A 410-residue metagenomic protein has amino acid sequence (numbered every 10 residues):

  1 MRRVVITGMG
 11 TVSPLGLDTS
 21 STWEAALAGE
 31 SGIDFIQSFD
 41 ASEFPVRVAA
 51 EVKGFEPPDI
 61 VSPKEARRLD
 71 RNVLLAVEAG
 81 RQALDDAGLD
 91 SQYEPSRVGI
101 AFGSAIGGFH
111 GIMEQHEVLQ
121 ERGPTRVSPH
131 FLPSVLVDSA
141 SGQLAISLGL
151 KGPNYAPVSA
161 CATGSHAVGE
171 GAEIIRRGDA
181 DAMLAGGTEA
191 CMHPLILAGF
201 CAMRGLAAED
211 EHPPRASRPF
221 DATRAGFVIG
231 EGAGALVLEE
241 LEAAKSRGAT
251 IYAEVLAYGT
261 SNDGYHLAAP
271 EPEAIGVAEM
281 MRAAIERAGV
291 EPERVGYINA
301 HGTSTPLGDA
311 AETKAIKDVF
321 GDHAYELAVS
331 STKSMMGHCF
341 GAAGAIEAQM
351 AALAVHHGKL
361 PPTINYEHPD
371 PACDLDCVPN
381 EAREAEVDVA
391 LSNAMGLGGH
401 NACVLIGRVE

Functional and structural regions predicted by a protein language model:
M1-E65, E242-E254, Q349-T363, G407-E410: ACP-dependent fatty acid/polyketide chain-elongation machinery
M1-I6, Q92-P95, A288-R294, A324-Y325 (+1 more regions): Flexible, low-complexity linker/loop segments at domain and module junctions
R3-T7, E30-F35, E211-A288, R294-Y297 (+1 more regions): Condensing-enzyme catalytic core mediating Claisen C-C bond formation in acyl metabolism
I6, W23, L27-S159, T188-L197 (+1 more regions): Conserved beta-ketoacyl condensing-enzyme motif
T11-L15, S20, V61-R81, V127-L136 (+5 more regions): Active-site pocket-shaping loop/turn-to-helix segments
S20-A25, H110-T125, I174-R177, L197-D210 (+3 more regions): A glycine- and small-aliphatic-rich helix-loop capping segment at beta-alpha/alpha-beta transitions that lines
A76-G88, A140, A145-L148, P153-E189 (+3 more regions): Active-site-proximal alpha-helical scaffold in enzymes
E121-S128, H166-G169, E173, A182 (+4 more regions): Glycine-/small-residue-rich "gating" segment that lines the acyl/pantetheine channel and substrate pocket
